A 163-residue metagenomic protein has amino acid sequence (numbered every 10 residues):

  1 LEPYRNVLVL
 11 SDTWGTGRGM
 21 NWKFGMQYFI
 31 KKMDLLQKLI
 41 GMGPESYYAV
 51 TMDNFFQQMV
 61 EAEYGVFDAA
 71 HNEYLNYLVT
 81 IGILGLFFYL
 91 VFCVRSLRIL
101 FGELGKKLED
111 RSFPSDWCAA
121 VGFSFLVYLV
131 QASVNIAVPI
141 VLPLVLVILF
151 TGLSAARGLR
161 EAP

Functional and structural regions predicted by a protein language model:
L1-K23, Q27-K31, L35-V79: Interfacial juxtamembrane loops and adjacent helix segments that form the catalytic/substrate-binding surfaces
Y28-K32, N54, Q58, E103 (+2 more regions): Phosphate/oxyanion-binding loops and surfaces in catalytic or ligand/nucleic-acid-binding neighborhoods
A62-A69, E103-R111: Short, conserved aromatic-histidine micro-motifs
G82-Y89: Alpha-helical transmembrane segments of integral membrane proteins
Y89-R95, I99, K107-A162: Transmembrane alpha-helices of multi-pass inner-membrane enzymes
